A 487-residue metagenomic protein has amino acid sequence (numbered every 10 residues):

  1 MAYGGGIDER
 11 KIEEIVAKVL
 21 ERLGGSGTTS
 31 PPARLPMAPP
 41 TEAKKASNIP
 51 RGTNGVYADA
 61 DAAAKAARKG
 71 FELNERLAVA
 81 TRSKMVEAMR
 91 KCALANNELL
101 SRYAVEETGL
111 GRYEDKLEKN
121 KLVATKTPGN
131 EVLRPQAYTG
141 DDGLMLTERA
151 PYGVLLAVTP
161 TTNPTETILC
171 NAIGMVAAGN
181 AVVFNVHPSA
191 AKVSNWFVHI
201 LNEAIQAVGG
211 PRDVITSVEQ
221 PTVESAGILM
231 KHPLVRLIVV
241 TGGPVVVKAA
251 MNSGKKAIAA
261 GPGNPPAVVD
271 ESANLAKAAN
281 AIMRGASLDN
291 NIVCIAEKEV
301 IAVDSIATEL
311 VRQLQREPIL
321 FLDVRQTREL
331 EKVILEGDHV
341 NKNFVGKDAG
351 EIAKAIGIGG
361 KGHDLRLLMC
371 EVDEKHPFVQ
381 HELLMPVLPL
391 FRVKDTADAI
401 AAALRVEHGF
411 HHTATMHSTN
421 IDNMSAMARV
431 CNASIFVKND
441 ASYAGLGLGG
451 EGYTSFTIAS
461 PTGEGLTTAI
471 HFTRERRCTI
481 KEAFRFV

Functional and structural regions predicted by a protein language model:
A2-L146, G174, R316: N-terminal Rossmann-like NAD(P)+-binding subdomain of aldehyde/semialdehyde dehydrogenases
A2-R51, G143-V154, A349, V437-V487: Terminal low-complexity tails and localization/encapsulation signals of metabolic enzymes
V16, R82, L155, N163 (+10 more regions): Buried hydrophobic positions in well-ordered alpha/beta secondary-structure cores of metabolic enzymes
L20-G27, R68-F71, E75, M89-N97 (+14 more regions): Structural signal for hydrophobic packing residues in well-ordered secondary-structure cores of soluble enzyme domains
S47-N48, G52, I358-V487: Conserved C-terminal structural/oligomerization subdomain of aldehyde/semialdehyde dehydrogenase
R76-T81, P211-I215, N290-E297, L320-L330 (+4 more regions): Flexible, glycine/charged-enriched surface loops at secondary-structure junctions
P135-K277: Rossmann-like NAD(P) dinucleotide-binding subdomain of oxidoreductase/dehydrogenase enzymes
W196, V247-E374: ALDH superfamily catalytic-core signature
